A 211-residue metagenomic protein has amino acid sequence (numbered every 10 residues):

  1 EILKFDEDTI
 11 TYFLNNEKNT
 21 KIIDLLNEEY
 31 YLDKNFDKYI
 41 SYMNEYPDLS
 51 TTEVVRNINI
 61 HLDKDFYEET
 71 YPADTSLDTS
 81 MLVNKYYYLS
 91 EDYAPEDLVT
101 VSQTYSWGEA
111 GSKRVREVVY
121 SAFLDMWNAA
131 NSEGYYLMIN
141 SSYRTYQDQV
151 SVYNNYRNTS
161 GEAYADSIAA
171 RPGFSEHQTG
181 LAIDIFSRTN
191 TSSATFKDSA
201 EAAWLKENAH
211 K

Functional and structural regions predicted by a protein language model:
E1-N140, V150, N155-K211: Extracytoplasmic cell-surface/polysaccharide-interacting catalytic and binding patches
